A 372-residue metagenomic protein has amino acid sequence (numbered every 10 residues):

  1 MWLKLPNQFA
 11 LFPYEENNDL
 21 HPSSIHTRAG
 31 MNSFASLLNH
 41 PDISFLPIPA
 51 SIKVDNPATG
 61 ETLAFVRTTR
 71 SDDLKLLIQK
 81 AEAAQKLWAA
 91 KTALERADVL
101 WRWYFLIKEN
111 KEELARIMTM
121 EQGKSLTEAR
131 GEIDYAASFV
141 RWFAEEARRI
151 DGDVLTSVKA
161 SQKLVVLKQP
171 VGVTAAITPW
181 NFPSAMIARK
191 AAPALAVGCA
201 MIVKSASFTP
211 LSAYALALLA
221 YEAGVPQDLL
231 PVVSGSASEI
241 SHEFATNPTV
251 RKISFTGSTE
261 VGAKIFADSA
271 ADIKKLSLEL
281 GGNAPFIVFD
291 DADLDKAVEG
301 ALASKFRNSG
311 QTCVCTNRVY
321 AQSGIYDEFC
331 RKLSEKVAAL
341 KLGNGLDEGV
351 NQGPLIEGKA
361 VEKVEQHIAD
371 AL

Functional and structural regions predicted by a protein language model:
W2, N7-V66, D98, R102 (+1 more regions): Terminal low-complexity tails and localization/encapsulation signals of metabolic enzymes
G60, R96, M118, V140 (+7 more regions): Residue-level signal for inorganic ion chemistry
A64-I150, S161: Glycine-rich loop-to-alpha-helix module at the N-terminal edge of alpha/beta enzyme cores
S71, F182, R307: Glycine-rich phosphate/pyrophosphate-binding beta-alpha loops
Q85, A89, Y104-K111, A115 (+14 more regions): Structural signal for hydrophobic packing residues in well-ordered secondary-structure cores of soluble enzyme domains
I117-S125, L155-S161, G281, D347-G353: Short linear capping/connector segments at secondary-structure termini
G152-K296: Rossmann-like NAD(P) dinucleotide-binding subdomain of oxidoreductase/dehydrogenase enzymes
E260-L372: ALDH superfamily catalytic-core signature
